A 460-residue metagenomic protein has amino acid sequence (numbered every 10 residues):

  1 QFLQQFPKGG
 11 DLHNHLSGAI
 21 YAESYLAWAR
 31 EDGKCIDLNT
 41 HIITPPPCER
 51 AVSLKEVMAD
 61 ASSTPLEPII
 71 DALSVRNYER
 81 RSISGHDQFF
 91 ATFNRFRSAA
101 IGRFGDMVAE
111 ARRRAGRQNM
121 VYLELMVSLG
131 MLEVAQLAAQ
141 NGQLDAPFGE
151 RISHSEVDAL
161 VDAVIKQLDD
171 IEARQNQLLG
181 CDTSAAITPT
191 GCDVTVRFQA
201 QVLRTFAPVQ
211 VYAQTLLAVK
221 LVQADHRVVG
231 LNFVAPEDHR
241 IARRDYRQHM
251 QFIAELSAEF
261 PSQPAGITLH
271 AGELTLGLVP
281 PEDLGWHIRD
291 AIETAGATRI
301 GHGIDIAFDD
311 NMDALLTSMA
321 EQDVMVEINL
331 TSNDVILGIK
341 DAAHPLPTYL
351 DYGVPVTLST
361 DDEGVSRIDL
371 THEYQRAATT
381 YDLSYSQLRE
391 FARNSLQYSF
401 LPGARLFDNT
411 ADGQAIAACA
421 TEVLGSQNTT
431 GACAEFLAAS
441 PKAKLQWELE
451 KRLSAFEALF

Functional and structural regions predicted by a protein language model:
Q1-F460: Metal-cofactor-binding active-site regions of metalloenzymes
